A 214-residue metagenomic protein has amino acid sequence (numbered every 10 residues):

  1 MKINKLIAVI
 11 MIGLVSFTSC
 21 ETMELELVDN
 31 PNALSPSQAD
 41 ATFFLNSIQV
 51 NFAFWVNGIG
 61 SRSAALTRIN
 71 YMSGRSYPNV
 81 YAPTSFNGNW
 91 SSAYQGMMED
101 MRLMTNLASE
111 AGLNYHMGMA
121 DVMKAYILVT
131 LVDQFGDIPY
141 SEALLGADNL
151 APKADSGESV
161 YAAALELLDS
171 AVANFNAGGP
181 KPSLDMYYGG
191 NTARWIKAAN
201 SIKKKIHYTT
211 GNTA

Functional and structural regions predicted by a protein language model:
M1-I7: Bacterial N-terminal signal peptides that target proteins for export
I3, C20-T67, S73-S76, T84 (+3 more regions): Membrane-proximal, proline-rich intrinsically disordered regions
L6, E21, P182-L184: Generic structural motif recognizing short loop/turn segments at the entrances and edges of beta-strands
A8-I12: Hydrophobic helical h-region of N-terminal Sec-dependent signal peptides in bacterial secretory/periplasmic proteins
Q38-A41, I69-A214: Structured, solvent-exposed acidic/aromatic patches
